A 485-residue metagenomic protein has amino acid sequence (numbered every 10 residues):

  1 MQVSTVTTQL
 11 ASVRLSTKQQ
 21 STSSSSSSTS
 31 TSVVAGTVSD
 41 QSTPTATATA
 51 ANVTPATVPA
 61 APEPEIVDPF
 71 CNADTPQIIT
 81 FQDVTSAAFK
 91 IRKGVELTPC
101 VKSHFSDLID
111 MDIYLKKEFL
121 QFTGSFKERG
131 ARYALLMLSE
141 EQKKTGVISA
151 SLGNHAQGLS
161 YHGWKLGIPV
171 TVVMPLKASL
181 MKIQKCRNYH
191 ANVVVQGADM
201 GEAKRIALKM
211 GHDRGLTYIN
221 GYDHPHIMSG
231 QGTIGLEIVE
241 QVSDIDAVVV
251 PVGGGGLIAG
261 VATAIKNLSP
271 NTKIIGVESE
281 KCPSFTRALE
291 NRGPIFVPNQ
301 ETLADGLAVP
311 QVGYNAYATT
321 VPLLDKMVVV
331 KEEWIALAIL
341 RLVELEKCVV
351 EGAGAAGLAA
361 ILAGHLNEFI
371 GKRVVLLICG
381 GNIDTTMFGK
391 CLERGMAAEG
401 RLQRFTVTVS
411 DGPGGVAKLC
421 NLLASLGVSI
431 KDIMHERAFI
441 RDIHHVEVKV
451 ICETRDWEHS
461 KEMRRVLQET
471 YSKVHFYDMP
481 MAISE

Functional and structural regions predicted by a protein language model:
Q2-K18, A35-P44, A48, N52-E485: PLP-dependent amino-acid enzyme catalytic core
Q20-V33: Long, low-complexity, serine/threonine-rich intrinsically disordered regions
